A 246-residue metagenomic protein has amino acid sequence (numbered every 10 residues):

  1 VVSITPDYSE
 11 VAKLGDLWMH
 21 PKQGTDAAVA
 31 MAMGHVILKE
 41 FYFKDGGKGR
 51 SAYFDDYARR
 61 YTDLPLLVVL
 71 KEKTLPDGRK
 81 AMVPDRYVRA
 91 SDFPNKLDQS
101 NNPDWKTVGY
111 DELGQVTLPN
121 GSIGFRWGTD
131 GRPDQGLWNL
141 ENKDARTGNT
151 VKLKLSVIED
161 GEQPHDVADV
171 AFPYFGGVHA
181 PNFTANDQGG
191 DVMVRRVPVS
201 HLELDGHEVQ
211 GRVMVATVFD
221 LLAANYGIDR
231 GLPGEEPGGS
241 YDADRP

Functional and structural regions predicted by a protein language model:
V1-D7: Short, acidic/small-residue loops that bind anionic groups at enzyme active sites
S9-K13, L17-R245: Long, well-ordered, tryptophan-enriched scaffold segments
